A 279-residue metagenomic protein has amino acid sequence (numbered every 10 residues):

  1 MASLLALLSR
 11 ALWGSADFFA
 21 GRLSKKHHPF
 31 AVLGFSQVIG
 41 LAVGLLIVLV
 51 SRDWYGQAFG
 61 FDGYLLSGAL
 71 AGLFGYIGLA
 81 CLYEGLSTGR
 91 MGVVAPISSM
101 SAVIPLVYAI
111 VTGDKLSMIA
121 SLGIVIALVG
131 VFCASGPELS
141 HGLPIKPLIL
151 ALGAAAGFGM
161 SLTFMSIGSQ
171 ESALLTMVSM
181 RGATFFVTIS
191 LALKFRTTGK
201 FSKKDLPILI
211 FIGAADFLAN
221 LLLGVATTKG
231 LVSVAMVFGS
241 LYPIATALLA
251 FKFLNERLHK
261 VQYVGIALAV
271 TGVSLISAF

Functional and structural regions predicted by a protein language model:
M1-L12, F19-A31, F35-G68, L79-G89 (+5 more regions): Membrane-interface interhelical linkers
M1-W13, A58-G75, G113-V129, S172-F186 (+1 more regions): Structural signature of hydrophobic alpha-helical transmembrane segments
A6, L33-G34, G68, G92-S98 (+7 more regions): Hydrophobic/aromatic positions within or immediately flanking transmembrane alpha-helices of multi-pass small-molecule
W13-G14, G40, A71-L79, S101 (+4 more regions): Transmembrane alpha-helical core positions of polytopic small-molecule transporters
S15-H27, A80-G89, I97, I110-V111 (+4 more regions): Juxtamembrane C-cap of transmembrane helices in multi-pass membrane transport proteins
I39-V43, I97-I110, A183-V187, A219-L222 (+2 more regions): Alpha-helical transmembrane segments of compact multi-pass small-molecule transporters, enriched in specific families
G44, I104-Y108, M118-G136, V261-A278: Hydrophobic transmembrane alpha-helices of multi-pass small-molecule transport proteins
